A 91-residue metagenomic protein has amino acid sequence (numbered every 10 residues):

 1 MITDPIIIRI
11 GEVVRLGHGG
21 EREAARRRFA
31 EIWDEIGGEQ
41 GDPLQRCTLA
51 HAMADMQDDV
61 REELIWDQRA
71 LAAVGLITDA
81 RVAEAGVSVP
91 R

Functional and structural regions predicted by a protein language model:
P5, A25, E39-R46, E63 (+1 more regions): Residues that mark the junctions of alpha-helical repeat units in TPR/alpha-solenoid scaffolds
I7-R27, D34: Alpha-helical segment of the N-proximal tetratricopeptide repeat
R9, R46-A50: TPR repeat positional signature
G17-H18, H51, D55-D59: Specific register positions within alpha-helical solenoid repeats of the TPR/Sel1-like families, i.e., one
R28, L49, W66-R69, A73: Alpha-helical solenoid repeat scaffolds, predominantly canonical TPR units
A30-G37, L71-D79: Amphipathic alpha-helical segments of tetratricopeptide repeats
Q40, D58-L64, A73: Helix-coil-helix junctions within alpha-helical repeat/solenoid scaffolds
A73-R91: Mid-chain, well-packed structural core segment of small domains
